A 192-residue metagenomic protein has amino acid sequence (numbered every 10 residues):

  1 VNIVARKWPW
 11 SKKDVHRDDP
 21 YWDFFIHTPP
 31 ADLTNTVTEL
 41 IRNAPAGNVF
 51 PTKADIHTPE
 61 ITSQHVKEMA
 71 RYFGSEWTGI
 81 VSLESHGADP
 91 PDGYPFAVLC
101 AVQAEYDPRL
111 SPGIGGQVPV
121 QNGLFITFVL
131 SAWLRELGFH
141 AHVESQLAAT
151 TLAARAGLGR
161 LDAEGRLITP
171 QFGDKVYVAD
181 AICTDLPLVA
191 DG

Functional and structural regions predicted by a protein language model:
V1-S82, D89-F96: Iron-sulfur (Fe-S) cluster-binding modules
E76-G192: Catalytic cores of enzyme domains
